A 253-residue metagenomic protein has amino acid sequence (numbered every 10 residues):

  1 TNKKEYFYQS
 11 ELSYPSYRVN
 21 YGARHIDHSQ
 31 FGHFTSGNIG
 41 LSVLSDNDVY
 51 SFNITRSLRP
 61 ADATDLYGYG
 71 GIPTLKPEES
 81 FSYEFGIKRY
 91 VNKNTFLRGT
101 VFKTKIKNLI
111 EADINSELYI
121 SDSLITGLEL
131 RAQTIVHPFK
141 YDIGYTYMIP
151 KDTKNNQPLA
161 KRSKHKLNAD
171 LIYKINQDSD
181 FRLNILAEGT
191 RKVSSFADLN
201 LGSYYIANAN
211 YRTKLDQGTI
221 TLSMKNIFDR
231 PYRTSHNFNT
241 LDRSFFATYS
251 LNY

Functional and structural regions predicted by a protein language model:
T1, F31-G37, A63-G70, N108-S116 (+5 more regions): Outer-membrane beta-barrel translocator domains and adjoining extracellular loop/strand segments of Gram-negative
T1-S29, F34-N38, T55, H137-I143: Surface-exposed extracellular loop regions of Gram-negative outer-membrane beta-barrel proteins
K4-S10, A23, T35-I39, Y50 (+6 more regions): Hydrophobic, lipid-facing positions within transmembrane beta-strands of outer-membrane proteins
S13-V19, K93-L97, V101-K105, Y119-S194 (+3 more regions): Gram-negative outer-membrane beta-barrel transporters
Q30, L44, V49, N53-K107 (+4 more regions): Outer-membrane beta-barrel signature, preferentially recognizing the C-terminal barrel domain of Gram-negative
K88, Q133-T134, Y211, L215-D216 (+2 more regions): Outer-membrane beta-barrel "beta-signal"
T100, V193-L201, A207-R212, G218 (+1 more regions): Short, glycine/charged-rich beta-strand-loop motifs at protein surfaces that mediate ligand recognition and catalysis
I125-T126, N200, K225, R230-Y253: C-terminal beta-signal and terminal closure region of outer-membrane beta-barrel proteins
